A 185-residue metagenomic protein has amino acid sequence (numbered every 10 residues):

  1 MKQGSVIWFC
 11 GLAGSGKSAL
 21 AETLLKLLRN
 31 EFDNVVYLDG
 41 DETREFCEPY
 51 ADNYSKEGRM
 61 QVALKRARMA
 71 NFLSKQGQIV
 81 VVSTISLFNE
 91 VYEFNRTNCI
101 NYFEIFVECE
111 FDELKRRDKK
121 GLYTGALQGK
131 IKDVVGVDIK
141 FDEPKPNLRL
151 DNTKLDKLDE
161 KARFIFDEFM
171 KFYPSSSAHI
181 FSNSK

Functional and structural regions predicted by a protein language model:
M1-G4: Phosphate-binding P-loop
F9: Hydrophobic anchor at the beta1->P-loop junction of P-loop NTPases
A13: The conserved Walker
K17: Conserved lysine of the Walker
E22-R68: Conserved substrate/cofactor phosphate-moiety recognition/catalytic segment in nucleotide-dependent phosphotransferases
E57-E104, Y123-A126: Glycine-rich phosphate-binding loop used to anchor ATP phosphates in small-molecule kinases, encompassing both
V82-S83, N98-R117, L150: Conserved phosphate-donor/acceptor-positioning beta-strand/loop module used by diverse small-molecule
E108, R116-K185: Small-molecule kinase domains that catalyze NTP-dependent phosphoryl transfer to phosphate-bearing small molecules
